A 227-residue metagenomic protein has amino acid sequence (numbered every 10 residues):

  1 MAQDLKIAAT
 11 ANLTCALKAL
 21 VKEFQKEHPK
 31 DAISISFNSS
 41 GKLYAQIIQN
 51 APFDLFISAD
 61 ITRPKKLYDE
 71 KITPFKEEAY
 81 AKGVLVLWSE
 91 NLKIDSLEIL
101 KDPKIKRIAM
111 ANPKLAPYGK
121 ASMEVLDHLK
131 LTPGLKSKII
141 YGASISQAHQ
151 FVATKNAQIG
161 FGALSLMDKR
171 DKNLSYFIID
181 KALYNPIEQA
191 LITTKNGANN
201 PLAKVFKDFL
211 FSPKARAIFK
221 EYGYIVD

Functional and structural regions predicted by a protein language model:
A2-E27, A32, S36-F37, G41 (+5 more regions): Exported/periplasmic ABC-transporter solute-binding proteins
K76-E78: Active-site acidic carboxylates
